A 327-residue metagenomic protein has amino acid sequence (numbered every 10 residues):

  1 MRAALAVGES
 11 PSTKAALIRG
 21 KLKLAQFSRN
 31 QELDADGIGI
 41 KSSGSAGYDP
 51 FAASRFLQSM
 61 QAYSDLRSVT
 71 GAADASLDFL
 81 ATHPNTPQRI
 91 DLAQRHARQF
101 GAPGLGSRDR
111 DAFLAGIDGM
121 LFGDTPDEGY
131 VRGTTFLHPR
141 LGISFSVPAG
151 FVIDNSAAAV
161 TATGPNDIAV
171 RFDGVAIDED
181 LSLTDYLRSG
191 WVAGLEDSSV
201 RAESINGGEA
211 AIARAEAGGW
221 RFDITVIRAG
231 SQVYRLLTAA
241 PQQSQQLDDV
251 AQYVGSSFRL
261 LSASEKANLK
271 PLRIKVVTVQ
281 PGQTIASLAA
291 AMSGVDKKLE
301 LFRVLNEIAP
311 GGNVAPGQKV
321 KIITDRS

Functional and structural regions predicted by a protein language model:
M1-S107, D118, F122-H138, S144 (+5 more regions): A Zn2+-metalloprotease active-site environment signal
I143-N155, V254-S262: Short conserved aromatic/hydrophobic patches within beta-strands of well-structured domains
S144, G150-V152, T284, N313 (+1 more regions): Residue-level marker of beta-strand positions
T163-G174, K275-V277, I322-D325: Short, surface-exposed polybasic-and-hydrophobic patches located at secondary-structure transitions
R171, R188-R235: Signature of long, low-cysteine stretches enriched in small and polar/charged residues
L236-R273: Surface-exposed amphipathic alpha-helical segments
S264-D296, Q318: Primarily a LysM-type cell-wall glycan-binding module
K298-S327: Extracellular LysM carbohydrate-binding repeats and other cell-envelope/extracellular binding modules
